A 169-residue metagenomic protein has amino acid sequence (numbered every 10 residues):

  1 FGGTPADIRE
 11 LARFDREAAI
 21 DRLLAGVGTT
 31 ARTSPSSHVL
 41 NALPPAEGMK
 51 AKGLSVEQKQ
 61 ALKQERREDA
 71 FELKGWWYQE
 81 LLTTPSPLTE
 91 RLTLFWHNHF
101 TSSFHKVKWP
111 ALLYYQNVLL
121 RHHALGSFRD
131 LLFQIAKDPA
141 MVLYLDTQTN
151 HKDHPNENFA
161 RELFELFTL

Functional and structural regions predicted by a protein language model:
F1-G2: Flexible, low-complexity segments enriched for small/polar residues
P5-H123: N-terminal accessory alpha/beta regions
A51-Q58, R66, L73, W109-L169: Active-site substrate-binding loop specific to GH73 endo-beta-N-acetylglucosaminidase modules in bacterial autolysins
